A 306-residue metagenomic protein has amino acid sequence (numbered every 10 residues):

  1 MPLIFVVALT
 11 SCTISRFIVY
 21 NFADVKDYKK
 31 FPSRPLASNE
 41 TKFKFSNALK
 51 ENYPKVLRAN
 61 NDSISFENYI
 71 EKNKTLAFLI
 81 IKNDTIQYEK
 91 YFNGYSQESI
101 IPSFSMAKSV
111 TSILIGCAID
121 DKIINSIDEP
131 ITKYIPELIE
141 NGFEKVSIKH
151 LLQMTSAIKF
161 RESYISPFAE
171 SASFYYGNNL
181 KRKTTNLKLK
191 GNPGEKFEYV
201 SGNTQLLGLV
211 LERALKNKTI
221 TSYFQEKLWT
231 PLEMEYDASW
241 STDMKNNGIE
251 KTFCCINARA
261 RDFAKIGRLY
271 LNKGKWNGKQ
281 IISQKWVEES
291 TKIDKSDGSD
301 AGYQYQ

Functional and structural regions predicted by a protein language model:
V6-Y95, D121-I124: N-terminal leader/targeting segments and the immediately adjacent pre-domain N-terminus
N60, T75, I101, S105 (+7 more regions): Soluble non-cytosolic domains of exported or imported proteins
D62, F66, I127-P130, E144-I148 (+6 more regions): Stable alpha-helical elements in mature extracytoplasmic
E67-I70, G116, T132, K149-L152 (+8 more regions): Non-transmembrane alpha-helical segments in soluble domains of secreted/periplasmic/extracellular proteins
D84, I101-I127, L151, L207-L211 (+1 more regions): Active-site SXXK
E98, I165-D243: Catalytic-site signature segments of enzymes, centered on catalytic residues
P102, D121-K159, N186-K188, L215-F253: Active-site helix/loop module of the DD-peptidase/beta-lactamase fold, centered on the serine-lysine SxxK catalytic
T185, E195-F197, K216-K218, S222 (+1 more regions): Penicillin-binding protein/beta-lactamase superfamily catalytic region
